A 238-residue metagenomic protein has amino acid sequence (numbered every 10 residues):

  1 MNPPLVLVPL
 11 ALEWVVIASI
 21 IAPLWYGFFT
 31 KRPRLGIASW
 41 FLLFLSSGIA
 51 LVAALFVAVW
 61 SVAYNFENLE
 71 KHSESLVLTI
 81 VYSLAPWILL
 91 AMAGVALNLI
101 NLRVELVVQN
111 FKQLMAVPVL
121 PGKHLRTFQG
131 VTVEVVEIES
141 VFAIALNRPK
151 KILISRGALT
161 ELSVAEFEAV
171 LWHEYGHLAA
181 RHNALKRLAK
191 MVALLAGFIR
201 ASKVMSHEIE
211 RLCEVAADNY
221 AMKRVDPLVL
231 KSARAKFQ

Functional and structural regions predicted by a protein language model:
M1-I17: Hydrophobic transmembrane alpha-helical segments in integral membrane proteins
L5, P33-W40, L78, Y82-A85: Membrane-interface helix-boundary signature
I21-W25, A54, A58-S61, L194: Structural signal for membrane-spanning alpha-helices in multi-pass inner-membrane proteins, emphasizing helix cores
A22-L43, L97-K186, A201-Q238: Polar-ligand-bearing catalytic/cofactor-coordination segments of membrane-embedded or membrane-tethered inner-membrane
L42-A50: Cytosolic-side membrane-entry/anchor segment at the start of a transmembrane helix
I49-A116: Transmembrane alpha-helices and immediately adjacent membrane-cytoplasm interface residues in multi-pass integral
L76-A85, A165, R181-A184, L188-K190: Alpha-helical transmembrane segments and adjacent TM-loop junctions that form the membrane-embedded core of multi-pass
A189-A201: Hydrophobic, aromatic-rich membrane-embedded alpha-helical segments
